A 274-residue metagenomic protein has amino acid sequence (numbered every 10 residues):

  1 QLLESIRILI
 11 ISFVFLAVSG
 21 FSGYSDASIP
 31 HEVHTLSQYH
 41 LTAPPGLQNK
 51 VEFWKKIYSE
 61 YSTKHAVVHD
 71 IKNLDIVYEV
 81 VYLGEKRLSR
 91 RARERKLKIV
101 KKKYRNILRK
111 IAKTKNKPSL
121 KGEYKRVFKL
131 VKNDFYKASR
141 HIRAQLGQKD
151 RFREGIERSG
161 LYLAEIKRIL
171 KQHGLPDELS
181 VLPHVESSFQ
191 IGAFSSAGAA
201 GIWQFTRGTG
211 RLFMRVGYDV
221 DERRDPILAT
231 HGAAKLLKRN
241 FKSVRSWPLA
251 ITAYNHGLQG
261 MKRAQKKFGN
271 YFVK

Functional and structural regions predicted by a protein language model:
Q1-S5: N-terminal secretory signal peptides that target proteins for export/translocation
I8-G20: Bacterial N-terminal signal peptides
F21-K171: An acidic, Gly/Ser/Thr/Pro-rich helix-cap/linker signature
K103, I107-K110, T114, S159 (+7 more regions): Structured segments of extracytoplasmic/periplasmic soluble domains in secreted or envelope-associated proteins
K137, L161, D177-V181, Q204-G208 (+2 more regions): Generic alpha-helical secondary structure signal
I142-E154, F189-A199, W203-L249, A264-K274: Substrate-binding clefts and substrate-entry loops adjacent to catalytic sites of polymer-processing enzymes acting on
A164, R168, S180, H231-K238 (+1 more regions): Solvent-exposed, polar/charged alpha-helical surfaces in well-ordered, non-transmembrane soluble domains, broadly
L175-G192, A250-N255: Short, functionally critical alpha-helical segments immediately adjacent to catalytic or ligand/cofactor-binding
